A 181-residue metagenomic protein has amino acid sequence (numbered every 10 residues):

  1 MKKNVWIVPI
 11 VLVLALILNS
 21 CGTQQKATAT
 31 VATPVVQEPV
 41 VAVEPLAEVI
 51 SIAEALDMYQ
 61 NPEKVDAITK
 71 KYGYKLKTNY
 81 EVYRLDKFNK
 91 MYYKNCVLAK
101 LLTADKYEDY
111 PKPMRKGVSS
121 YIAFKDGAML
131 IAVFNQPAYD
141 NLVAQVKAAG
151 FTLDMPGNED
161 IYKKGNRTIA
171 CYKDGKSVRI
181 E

Functional and structural regions predicted by a protein language model:
M1-I10: Bacterial N-terminal signal peptides that target proteins for export
I17-S20: C-terminal motif of bacterial Sec signal peptides marking the signal peptidase cleavage site
G22-Q24: Bacterial signal peptide processing site
T28-I52: Post-signal peptide N-terminal segment of mature Sec-exported envelope proteins
I50-Y59, G127-N135: Second-shell loop/turn segments in exported
D57-T78, N135-M155: Amphipathic alpha-helical segments
Y92-E159: Long, charged/polar, surface-exposed segments that mediate recognition or autoinhibition
G157-D174, V178-I180: Short, exposed beta-strand-loop hairpins at the edges of beta-sheets in extracellular/periplasmic proteins
